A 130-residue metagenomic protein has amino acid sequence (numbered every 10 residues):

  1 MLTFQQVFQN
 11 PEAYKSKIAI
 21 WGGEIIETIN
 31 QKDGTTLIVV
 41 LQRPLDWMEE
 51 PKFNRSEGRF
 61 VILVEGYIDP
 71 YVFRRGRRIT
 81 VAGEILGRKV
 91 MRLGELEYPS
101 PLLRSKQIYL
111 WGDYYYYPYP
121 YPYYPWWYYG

Functional and structural regions predicted by a protein language model:
M1-K15, D113: OB-fold nucleic-acid-binding modules
Q9-G34, F73-R75: Short, glycine/small-residue-enriched coil/turn segments at secondary-structure junctions
I25, G83-I85: Conserved hydrophobic positions within beta-strands
K32-R43, E97-L103: Short aromatic-glycine-enriched beta-strand elements
Q42-E49, R104-W111: Short edge-strand/loop segments of extracellular domains
N54-P70: Beta-strand/loop nucleic-acid-binding surfaces
G66-A82: Short nucleic-acid-contacting surface segments enriched for D/E, G, S/T with interspersed K/R
Y109-G130: Low-complexity, compositionally biased segments in intrinsically disordered regions
